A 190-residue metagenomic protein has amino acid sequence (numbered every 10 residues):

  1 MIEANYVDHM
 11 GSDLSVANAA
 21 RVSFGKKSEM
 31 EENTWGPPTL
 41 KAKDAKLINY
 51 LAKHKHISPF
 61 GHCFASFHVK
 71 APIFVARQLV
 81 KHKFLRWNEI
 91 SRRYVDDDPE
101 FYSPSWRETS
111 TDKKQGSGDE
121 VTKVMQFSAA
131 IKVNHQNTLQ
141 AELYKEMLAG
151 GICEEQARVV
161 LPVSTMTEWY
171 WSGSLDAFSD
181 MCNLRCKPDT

Functional and structural regions predicted by a protein language model:
M1-T190: Family-specific signature for flavin-dependent thymidylate synthase
